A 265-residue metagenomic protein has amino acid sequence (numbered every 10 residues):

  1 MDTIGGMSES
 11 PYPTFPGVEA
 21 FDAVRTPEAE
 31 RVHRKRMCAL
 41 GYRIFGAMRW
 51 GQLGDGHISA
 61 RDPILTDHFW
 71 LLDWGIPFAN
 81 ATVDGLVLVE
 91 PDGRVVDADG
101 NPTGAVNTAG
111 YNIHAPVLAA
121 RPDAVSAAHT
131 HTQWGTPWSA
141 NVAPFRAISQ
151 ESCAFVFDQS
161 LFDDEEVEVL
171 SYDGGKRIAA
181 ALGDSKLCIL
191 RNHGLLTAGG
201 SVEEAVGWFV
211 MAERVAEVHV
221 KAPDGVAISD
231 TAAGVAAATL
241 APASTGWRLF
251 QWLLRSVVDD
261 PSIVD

Functional and structural regions predicted by a protein language model:
I4-G41, D184-D265: A conserved C-terminal secondary-structure "cap"
F21, E28, K35-A128, G135-R146 (+1 more regions): An anion-binding catalytic pocket shared by soluble metabolic enzymes
A60, F69-L72, L161-D163, I189-L190 (+2 more regions): Short hydrophobic-aromatic micro-motifs
A60, V117, H131, I178 (+2 more regions): Divalent metal-coordination and catalytic microenvironments
I76, T132-G135, V142-A143, E166-E168 (+3 more regions): Short acidic/polar capping segments at secondary-structure boundaries
H114, G135, G175-A179, F209: A general structural signal for well-ordered alpha-helical packing
Q133-G174: Class I SAM-dependent methyltransferase SAM-binding "motif I" and its flanking Rossmann-like core
S160-L196: A contiguous binding-surface segment within folded domains or other stable secondary-structure elements
